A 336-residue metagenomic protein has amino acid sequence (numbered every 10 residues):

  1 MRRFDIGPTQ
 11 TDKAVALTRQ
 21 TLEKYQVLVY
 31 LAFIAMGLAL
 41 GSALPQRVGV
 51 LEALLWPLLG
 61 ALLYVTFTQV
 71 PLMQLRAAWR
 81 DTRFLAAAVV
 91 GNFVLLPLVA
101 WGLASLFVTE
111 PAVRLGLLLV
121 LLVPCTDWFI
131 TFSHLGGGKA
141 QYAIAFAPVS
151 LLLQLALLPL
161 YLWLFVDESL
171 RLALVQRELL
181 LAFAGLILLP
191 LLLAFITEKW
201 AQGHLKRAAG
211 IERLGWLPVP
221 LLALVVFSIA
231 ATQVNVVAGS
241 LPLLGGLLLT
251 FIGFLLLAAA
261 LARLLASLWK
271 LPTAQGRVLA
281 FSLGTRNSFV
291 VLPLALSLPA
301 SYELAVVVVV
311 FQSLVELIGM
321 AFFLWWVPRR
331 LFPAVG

Functional and structural regions predicted by a protein language model:
R2-G336: Alpha-helical transmembrane segments of multi-pass small-molecule/ion transporters
